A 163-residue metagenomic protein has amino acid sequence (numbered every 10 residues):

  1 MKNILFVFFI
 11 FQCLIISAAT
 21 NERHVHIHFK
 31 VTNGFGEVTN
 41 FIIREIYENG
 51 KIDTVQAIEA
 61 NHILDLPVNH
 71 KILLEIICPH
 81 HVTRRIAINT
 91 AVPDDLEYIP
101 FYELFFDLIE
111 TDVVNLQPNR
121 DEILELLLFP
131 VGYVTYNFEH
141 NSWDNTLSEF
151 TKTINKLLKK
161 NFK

Functional and structural regions predicted by a protein language model:
M1-H28: Bacterial Sec-dependent N-terminal signal peptides
R23-F35, A60-H62: A short, amphipathic beta-strand motif
V25, G34-E48, V131: Short, ordered, surface-exposed loop/turn motifs in non-cytosolic proteins
I46-K51, P79-H81: Change "in extracellular beta-sheet-rich domains … of secreted and cell-surface proteins" to "in beta-sheet-rich domains
N49-N61: Short, acidic Ser/Thr/Gly-rich low-complexity loop/linker segments typical of extracellular and cell-surface proteins
I63-L73, P79: Short Pro-Gly-centered beta-turn/loop motif in secreted/extracellular proteins
I77-A91: A short, solvent-exposed loop/turn motif at the edges and junctions of modular extracellular/periplasmic domains
T90-P130, Y136, N145, K152: Extracellular beta-sheet/turn segments enriched in Thr/Pro/Gly and aliphatic residues
